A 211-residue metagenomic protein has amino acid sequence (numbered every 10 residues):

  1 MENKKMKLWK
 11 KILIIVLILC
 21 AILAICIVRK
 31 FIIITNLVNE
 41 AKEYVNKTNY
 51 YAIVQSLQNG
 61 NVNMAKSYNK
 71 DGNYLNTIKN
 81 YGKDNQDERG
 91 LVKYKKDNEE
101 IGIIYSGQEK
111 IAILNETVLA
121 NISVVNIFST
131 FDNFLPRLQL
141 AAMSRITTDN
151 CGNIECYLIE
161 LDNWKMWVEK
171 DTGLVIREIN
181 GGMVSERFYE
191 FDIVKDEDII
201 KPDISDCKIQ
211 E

Functional and structural regions predicted by a protein language model:
E2-L75, Y81, Q108-E109, D198-E211: N-terminal leader/targeting segments and the immediate start of mature chains
K10, I15, L19-A21, I25 (+9 more regions): Generic detector of low-complexity/intrinsically disordered segments and short hydrophobic N-terminal stretches
I12, C20, Y51-A52, G60 (+6 more regions): Residue-level marker of intrinsically disordered, low-complexity segments enriched for small/polar residues
I27-V38, E43, N98-C156, E160-L161 (+1 more regions): Flexible, processing/modification-adjacent segments and terminal tails in exported/periplasmic/extracellular proteins
V54-G60, L75-D87, T130-A141, E155-E160: Short, solvent-exposed secondary-structure boundary motifs
A65-S129, R177-F188: An acidic-aromatic
I78-V92, T148-I209: Gly/Pro-enriched, hydrophobic low-complexity segments that function as extracytoplasmic propeptides/linkers
